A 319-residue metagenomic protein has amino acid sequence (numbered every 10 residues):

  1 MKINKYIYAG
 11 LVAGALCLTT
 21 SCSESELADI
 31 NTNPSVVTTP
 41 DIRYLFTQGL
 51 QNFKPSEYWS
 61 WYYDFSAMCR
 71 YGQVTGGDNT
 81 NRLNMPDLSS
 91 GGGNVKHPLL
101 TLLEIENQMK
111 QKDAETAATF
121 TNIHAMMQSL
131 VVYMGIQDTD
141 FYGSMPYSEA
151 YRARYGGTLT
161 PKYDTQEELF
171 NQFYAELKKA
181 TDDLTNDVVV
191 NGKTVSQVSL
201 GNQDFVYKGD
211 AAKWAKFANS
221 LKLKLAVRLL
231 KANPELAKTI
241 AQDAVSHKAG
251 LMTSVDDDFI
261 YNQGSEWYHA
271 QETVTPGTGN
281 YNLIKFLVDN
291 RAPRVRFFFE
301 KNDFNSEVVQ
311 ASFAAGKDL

Functional and structural regions predicted by a protein language model:
M1-T20: Sec-dependent bacterial lipoprotein signal peptides
C22-S89, G93-E104, Q108-A114: Membrane-proximal, proline-rich intrinsically disordered regions
P55, D138, Y142-M145, L229-A232: Glycine-centered coil turns and helix-coil junctions that link the paired helices within alpha-helical repeat units
G72-K193: Conserved, well-structured interaction surfaces
Q172-V255: Internal, well-ordered domain-core segments that constitute the primary functional module of diverse proteins
A237-L319: Hydrophobic-face positions in mid-chain alpha helices that act as interaction patches
